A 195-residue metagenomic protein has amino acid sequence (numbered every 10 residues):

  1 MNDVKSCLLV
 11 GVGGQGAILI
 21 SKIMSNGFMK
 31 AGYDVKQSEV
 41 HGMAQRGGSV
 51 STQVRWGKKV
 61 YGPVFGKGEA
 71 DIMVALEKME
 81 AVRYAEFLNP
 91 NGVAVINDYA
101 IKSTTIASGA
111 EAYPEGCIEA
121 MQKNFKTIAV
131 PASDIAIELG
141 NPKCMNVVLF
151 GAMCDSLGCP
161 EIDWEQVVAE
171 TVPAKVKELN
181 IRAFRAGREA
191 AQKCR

Functional and structural regions predicted by a protein language model:
M1-R195: Active-site cofactor/cluster-binding pocket
